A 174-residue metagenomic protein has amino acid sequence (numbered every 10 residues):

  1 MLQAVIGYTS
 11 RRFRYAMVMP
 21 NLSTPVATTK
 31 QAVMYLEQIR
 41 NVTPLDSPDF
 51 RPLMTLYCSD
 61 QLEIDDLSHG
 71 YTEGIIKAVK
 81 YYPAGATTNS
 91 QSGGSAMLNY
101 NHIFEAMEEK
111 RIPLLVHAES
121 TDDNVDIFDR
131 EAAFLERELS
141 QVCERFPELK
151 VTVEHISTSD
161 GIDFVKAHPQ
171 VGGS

Functional and structural regions predicted by a protein language model:
M1-Q3: N-terminal basic/disordered segments at the start of proteins
V5-M34, S47-S59, I75-N89, R111-D122 (+1 more regions): Divalent metal-dependent hydrolysis catalytic cores, especially in the metallo-beta-lactamase
I6, T29-I39, L67, Y100-F104 (+1 more regions): Generic structural signal for well-ordered alpha-helices, preferentially at hydrophobic/aromatic core positions
N41-D49, E144-F146, Q170: Short helix-capping segments at alpha-helix termini
L62-Y81, T87-S174: Histidine/acidic residue-rich metal-binding segments in metalloenzymes
